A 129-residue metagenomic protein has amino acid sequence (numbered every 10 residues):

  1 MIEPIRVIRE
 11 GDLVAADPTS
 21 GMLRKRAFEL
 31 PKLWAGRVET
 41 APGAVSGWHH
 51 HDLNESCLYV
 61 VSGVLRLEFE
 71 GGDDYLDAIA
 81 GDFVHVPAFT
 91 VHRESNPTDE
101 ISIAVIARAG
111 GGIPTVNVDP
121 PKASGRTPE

Functional and structural regions predicted by a protein language model:
M1-G36, G47, T115-E129: A short, N-terminal "cap"/entry segment at the start of jelly-roll beta-barrel domains of the cupin/DSBH fold
P31-K32, L53, G72, D99-E100: Short strand-connecting beta-turns/loops that link adjacent beta-strands
E39: Short proline/glycine- and basic residue-enriched helix-capping loop/turn segments at helix->loop/beta transitions
V45, E55-A80: A short beta-strand-loop-beta hairpin characteristic of the jelly-roll/cupin
G47-L53, T90: Histidine-centered catalytic micro-motifs
I79-A80, A88-P114: Ligand-binding loop in jelly-roll beta-barrel domains
